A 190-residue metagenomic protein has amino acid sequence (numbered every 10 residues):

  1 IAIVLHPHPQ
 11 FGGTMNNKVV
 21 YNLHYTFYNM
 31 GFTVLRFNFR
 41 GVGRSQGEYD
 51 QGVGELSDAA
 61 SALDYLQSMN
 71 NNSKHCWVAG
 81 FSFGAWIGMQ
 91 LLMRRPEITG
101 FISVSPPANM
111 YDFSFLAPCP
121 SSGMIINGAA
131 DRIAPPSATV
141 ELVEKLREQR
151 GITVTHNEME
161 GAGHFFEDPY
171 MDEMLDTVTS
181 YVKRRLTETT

Functional and structural regions predicted by a protein language model:
I1-N70: Serine-hydrolase catalytic machinery in alpha/beta-hydrolase-like enzymes
G47, A162-L175: Catalytic histidine-centered segment of alpha/beta-hydrolase-like enzymes
N70-F81: Alpha/beta-hydrolase fold nucleophile elbow
G80-G88: Gly/Ala-rich beta-loop-alpha elbow adjacent to hydrolase catalytic centers
C119-P120, M124-N127, D131: Short beta-strand/loop motif that positions the catalytic acidic residue of the alpha/beta-hydrolase fold
S121, P135-K145, M171: Short alpha-helix in the alpha/beta-hydrolase fold that links the catalytic acid
A130-A134, H164-F165: Acidic catalytic loop of the alpha/beta-hydrolase fold
L146-F165: Catalytic histidine neighborhood in serine/cysteine hydrolases with alpha/beta-hydrolase-type architecture
